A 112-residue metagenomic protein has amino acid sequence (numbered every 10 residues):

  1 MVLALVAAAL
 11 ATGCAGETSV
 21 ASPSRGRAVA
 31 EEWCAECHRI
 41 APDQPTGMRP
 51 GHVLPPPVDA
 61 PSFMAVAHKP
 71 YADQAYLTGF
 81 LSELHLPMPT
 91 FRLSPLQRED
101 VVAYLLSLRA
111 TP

Functional and structural regions predicted by a protein language model:
M1-L3: Bacterial N-terminal signal peptides that target proteins for export
A7-A9: Hydrophobic core of alpha-helical transmembrane segments in multi-pass integral membrane proteins
A11-G13: C-terminal motif of bacterial Sec signal peptides marking the signal peptidase cleavage site
G16: Short, conserved catalytic or interaction motifs in soluble domains
S19-S22, R27-D59, P87, L108-P112: Periplasmic/extracellular electron-transfer cofactor-ligation site, primarily the c-type cytochrome heme-c attachment
V53-L105: Extracytoplasmic electron-transfer domains, predominantly the class I c-type cytochrome c fold
